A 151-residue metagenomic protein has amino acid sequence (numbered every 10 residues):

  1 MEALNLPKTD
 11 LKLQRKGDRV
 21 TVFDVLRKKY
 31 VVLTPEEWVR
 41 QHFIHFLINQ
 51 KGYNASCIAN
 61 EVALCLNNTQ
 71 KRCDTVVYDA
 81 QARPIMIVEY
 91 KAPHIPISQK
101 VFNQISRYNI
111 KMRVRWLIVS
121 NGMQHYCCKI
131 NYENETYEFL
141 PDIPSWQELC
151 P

Functional and structural regions predicted by a protein language model:
M1-W116, M123-P151: A short, conserved, highly charged catalytic patch centered on acidic carboxylates
